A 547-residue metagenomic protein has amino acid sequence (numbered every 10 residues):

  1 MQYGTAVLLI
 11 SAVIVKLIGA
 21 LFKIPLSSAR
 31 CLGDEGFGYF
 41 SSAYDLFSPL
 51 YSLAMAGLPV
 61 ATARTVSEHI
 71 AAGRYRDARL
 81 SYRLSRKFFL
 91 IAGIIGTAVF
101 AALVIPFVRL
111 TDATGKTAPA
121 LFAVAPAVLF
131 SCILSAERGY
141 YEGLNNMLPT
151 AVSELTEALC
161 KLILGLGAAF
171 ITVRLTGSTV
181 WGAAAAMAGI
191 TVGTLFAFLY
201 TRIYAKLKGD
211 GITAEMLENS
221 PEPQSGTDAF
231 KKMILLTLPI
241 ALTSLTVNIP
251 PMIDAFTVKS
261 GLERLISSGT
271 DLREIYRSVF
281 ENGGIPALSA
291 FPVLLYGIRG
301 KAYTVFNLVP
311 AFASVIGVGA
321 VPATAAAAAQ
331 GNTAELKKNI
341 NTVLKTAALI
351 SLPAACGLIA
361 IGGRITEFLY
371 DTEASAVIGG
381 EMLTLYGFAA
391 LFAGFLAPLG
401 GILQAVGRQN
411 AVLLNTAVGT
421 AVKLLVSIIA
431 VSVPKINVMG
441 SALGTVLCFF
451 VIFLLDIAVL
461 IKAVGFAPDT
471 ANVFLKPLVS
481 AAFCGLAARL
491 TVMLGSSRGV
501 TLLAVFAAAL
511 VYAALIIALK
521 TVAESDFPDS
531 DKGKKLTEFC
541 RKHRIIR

Functional and structural regions predicted by a protein language model:
M1-L21, R76, L80, N219-S244 (+1 more regions): N-terminal membrane topogenesis motif
M1-V60, E68, T97, A101 (+2 more regions): Signature of the first transmembrane helix
A6-S11, F122, P126, Y141-G167 (+3 more regions): Alpha-helical transmembrane segments of multi-pass membrane transporters/permeases
S27-P49, T179-M187, D228-L236, K259-F306 (+1 more regions): Interfacial/gating helices of multi-pass transporter permease domains
A56-A71, A302, A313-G331, I340: Helix-loop junctions and terminal segments of transmembrane helices in multi-pass membrane transport/translocation
F107-V124, N341, L358-A390: Interfacial segments at transmembrane-helix termini and the short loops linking adjacent helices
L148, L159-L199, I203-Y204, N410 (+3 more regions): Membrane-interface helix-loop junctions in multi-pass transport and translocation proteins
E263, L490-R547: Membrane-proximal transmembrane or re-entrant/amphipathic helices at the cytosolic face
